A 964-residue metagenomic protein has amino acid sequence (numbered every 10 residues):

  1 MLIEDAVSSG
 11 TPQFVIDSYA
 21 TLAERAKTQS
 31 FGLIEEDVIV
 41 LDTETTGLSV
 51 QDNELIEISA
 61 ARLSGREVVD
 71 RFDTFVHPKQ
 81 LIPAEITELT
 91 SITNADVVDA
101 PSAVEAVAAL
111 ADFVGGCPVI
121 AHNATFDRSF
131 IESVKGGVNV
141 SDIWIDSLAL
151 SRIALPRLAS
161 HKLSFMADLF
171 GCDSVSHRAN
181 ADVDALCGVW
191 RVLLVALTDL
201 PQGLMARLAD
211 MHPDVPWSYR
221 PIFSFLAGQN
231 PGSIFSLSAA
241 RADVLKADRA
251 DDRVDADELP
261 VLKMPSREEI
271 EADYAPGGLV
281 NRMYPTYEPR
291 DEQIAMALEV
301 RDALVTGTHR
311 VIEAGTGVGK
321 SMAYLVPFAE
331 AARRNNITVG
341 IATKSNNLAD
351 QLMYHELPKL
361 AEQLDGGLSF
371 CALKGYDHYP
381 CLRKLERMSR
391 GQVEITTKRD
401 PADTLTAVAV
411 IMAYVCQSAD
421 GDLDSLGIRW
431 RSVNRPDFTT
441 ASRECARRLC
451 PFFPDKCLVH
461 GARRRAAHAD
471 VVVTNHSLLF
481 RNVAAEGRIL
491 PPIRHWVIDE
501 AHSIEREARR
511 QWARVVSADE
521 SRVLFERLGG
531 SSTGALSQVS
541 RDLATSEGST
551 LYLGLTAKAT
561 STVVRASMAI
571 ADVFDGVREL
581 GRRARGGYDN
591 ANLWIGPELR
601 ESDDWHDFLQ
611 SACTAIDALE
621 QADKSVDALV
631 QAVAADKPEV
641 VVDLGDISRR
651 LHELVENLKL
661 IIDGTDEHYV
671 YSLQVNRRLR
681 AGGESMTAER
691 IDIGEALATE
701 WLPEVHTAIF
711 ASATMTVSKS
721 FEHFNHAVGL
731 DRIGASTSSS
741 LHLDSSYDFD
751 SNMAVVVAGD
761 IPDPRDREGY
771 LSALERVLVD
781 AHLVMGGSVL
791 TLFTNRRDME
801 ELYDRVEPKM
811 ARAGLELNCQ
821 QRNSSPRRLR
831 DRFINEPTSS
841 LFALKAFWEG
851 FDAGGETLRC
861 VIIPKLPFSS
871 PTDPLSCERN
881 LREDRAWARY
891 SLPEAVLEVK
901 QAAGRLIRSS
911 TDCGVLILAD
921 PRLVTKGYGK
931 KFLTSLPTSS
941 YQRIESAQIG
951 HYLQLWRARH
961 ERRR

Functional and structural regions predicted by a protein language model:
L2-I143, P156-H177: Conserved non-catalytic scaffold segment of RNase H-like nuclease domains
L2-S30, R191-R267: Acidic two-metal-ion nuclease catalytic site recognized across multiple nuclease folds, prominently DnaQ/RNase D-T
G115-K135, P156-Q229: Acidic, Mg2+-coordinating catalytic module of metal-dependent nucleases/exonucleases that use a two-metal-ion mechanism
A250-D251, A256-D257, I270-G278, N336-T338 (+6 more regions): A substrate-engagement module of RecA-like helicase motors
M264-I312: Conserved pre-motif I regulatory segment
D350, S442-R443, R447-V471, N475-C613 (+1 more regions): Signature of the SF2 helicase/ATPase Hel1-core->accessory helical subdomain module
P436-D470, F480, A485-G487, I616-G759 (+3 more regions): A contiguous, basic/glycine-rich beta-loop/short-helix subdomain that forms a polymer-engagement track
S746, A758-G769, Q821-V924: Conserved RecA-like P-loop NTPase helicase motor core
